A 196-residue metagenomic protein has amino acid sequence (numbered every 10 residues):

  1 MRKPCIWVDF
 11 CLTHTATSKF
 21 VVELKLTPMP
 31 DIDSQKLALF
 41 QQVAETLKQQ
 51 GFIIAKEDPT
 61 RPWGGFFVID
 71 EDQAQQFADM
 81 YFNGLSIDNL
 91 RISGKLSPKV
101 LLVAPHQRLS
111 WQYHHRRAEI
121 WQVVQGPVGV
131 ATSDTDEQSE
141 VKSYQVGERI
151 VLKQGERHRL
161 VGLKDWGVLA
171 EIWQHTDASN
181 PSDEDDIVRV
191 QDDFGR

Functional and structural regions predicted by a protein language model:
E23-K95, I187-R189, F194-R196: A short, N-terminal "cap"/entry segment at the start of jelly-roll beta-barrel domains of the cupin/DSBH fold
D88-S93, K99, L109-H114, Q122 (+2 more regions): Short histidine-centered beta-strand/loop micro-motifs that create catalytic or ligand/metal-coordination sites
P105, H115-D134: Glycine- and acidic-residue-biased ligand/ion/polar-headgroup-sensing regions
S110-Q112, W121, V130-A131, L152 (+2 more regions): Short beta-strand His + acidic residue motifs that chelate non-heme Fe in jelly-roll/DSBH and cupin folds
D134-Q154: Short acidic-glycine-tyrosine-enriched beta hairpin
V161-R196: Double-stranded beta-helix
